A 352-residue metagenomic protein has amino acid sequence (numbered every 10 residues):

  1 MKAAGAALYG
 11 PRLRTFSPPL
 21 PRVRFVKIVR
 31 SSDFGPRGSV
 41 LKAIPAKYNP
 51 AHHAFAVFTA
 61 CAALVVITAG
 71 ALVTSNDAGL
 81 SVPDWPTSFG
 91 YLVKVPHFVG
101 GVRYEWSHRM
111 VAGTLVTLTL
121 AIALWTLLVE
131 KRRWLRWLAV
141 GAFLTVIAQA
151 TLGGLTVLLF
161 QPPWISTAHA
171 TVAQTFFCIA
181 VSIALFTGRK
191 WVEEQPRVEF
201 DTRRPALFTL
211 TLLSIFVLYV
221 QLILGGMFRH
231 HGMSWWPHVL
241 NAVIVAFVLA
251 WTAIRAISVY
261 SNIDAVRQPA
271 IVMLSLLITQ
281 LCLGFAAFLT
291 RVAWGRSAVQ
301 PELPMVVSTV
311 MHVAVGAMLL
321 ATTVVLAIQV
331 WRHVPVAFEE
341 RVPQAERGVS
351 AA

Functional and structural regions predicted by a protein language model:
M1-P11: Extreme N-terminal basic, low-complexity initiation segments that serve as generic localization/processing leaders
A7, P21-F25, S39, A293: Short, positively charged low-complexity motifs
L13, L20-V23, G38, K47 (+1 more regions): Intrinsically disordered, low-complexity segments enriched in proline/serine/threonine
V26-Y48: Short, Lys/Arg-rich, polar N-terminal cytosolic tail immediately upstream of the first transmembrane signal-anchor
V40-A352: Polytopic transmembrane helical bundles with strong interfacial aromatic enrichment
